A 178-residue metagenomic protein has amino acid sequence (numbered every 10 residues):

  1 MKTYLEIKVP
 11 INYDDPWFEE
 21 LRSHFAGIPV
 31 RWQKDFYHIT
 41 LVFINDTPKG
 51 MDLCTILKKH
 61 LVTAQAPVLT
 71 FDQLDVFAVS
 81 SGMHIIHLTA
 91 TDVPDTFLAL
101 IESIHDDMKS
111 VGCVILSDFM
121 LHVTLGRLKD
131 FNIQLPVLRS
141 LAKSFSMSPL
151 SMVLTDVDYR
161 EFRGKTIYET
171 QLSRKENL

Functional and structural regions predicted by a protein language model:
M1-L178: Histidine-dependent nucleotide/RNA phosphoesterase domain, centered on the 2H-phosphoesterase fold with its duplicated
